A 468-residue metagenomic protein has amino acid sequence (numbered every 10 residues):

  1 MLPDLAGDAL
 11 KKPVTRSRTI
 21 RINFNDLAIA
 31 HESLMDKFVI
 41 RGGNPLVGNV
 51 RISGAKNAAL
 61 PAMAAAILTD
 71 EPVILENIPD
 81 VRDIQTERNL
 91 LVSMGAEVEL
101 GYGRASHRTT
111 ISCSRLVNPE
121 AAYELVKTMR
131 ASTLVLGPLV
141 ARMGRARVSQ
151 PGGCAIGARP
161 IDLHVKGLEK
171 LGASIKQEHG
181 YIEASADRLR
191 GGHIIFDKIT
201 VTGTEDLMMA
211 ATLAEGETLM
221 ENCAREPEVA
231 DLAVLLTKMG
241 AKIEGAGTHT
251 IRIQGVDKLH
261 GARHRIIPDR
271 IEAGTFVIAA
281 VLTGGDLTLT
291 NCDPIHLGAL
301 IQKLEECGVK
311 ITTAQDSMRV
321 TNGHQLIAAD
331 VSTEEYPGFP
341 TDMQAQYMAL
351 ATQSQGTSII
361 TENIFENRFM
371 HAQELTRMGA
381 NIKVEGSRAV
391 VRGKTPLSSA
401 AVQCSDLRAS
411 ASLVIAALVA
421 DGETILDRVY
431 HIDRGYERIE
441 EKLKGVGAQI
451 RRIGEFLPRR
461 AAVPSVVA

Functional and structural regions predicted by a protein language model:
D4-D8, K12-A468: Short, structured segments at the rim of ligand-binding sites
